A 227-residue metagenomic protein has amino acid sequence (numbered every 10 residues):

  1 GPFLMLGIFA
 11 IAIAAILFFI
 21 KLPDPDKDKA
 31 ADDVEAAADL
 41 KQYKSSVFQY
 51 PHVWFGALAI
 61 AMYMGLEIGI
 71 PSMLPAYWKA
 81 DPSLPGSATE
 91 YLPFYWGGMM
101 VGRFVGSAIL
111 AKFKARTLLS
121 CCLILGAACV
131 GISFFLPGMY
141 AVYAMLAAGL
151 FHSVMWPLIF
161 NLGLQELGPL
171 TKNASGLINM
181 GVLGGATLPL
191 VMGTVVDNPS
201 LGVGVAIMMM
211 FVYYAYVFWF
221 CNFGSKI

Functional and structural regions predicted by a protein language model:
L4-D33, V217-S225: C-terminal membrane-cytosol helix-exit motif in multi-pass small-molecule transporters
D28-G56: Juxtamembrane intracellular "pre-TM" segments in multi-pass secondary transporters
S45-P93: Extracytoplasmic gate region of multi-pass secondary transporters
W78-K79, I109-L110, M192-L201, A206: Interfacial helix-cap and linker-helix signal at transmembrane-aqueous boundaries of multi-pass secondary transporters
D81-G98, N173-L177, V205-M208: Loop-to-transmembrane helix entry
G102-A115, V196: Helix-to-loop junctions at the C-terminal end of transmembrane segments in multipass secondary transporters
T117-I132: Structural signature of the two symmetry-related core transmembrane helices
S153-G168: Intracellular juxtamembrane helix-capping segments at the cytosolic ends of symmetry-related transmembrane helices
